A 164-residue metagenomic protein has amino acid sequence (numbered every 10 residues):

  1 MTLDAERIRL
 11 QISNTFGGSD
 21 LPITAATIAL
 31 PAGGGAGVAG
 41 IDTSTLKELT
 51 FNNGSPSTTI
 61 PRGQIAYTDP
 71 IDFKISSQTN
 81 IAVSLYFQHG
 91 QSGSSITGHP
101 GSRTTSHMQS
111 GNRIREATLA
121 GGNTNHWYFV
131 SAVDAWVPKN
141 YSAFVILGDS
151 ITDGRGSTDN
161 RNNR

Functional and structural regions predicted by a protein language model:
M1-L147, T152-N160: N-terminal secretory targeting modules
N163-R164: Short catalytic helix/loop segments, enriched in acidic residues and glycine and frequently bearing histidine
